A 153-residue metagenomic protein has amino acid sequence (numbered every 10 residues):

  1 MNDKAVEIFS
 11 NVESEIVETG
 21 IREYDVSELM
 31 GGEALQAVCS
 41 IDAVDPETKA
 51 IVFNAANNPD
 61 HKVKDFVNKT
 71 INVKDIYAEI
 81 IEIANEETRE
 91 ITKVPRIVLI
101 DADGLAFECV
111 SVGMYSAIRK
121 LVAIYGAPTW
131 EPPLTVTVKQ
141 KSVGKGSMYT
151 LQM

Functional and structural regions predicted by a protein language model:
M1-L105, G144-M153: OB-fold ssDNA-binding interfaces and closely related basic DNA-contact patches used across DNA replication/repair
F107-R119: GIY-YIG-like beta-to-alpha core
S111, P128, Y149-Q152: Aromatic-enriched hydrophobic runs in primary sequence
A117-T137: Short nucleic-acid-contacting surface segments enriched for D/E, G, S/T with interspersed K/R
K139-S142: Short, exposed beta-strand-loop hairpins at the edges of beta-sheets in extracellular/periplasmic proteins
